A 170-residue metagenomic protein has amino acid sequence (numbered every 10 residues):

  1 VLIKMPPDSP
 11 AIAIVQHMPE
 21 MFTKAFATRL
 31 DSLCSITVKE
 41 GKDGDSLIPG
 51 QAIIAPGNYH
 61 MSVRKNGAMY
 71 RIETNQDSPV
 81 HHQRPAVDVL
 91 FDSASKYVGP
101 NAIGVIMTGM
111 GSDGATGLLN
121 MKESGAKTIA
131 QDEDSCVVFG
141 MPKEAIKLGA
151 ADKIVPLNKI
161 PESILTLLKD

Functional and structural regions predicted by a protein language model:
V1-D170: Conserved acid/base catalytic micro-environments in cytosolic active-site loops
